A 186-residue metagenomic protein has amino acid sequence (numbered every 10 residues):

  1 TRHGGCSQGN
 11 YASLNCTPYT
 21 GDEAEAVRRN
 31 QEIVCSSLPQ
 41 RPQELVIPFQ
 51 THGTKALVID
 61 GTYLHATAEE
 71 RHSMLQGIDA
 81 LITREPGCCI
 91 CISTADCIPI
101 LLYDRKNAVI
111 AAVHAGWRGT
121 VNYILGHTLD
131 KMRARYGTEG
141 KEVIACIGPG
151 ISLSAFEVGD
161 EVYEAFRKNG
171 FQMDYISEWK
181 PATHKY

Functional and structural regions predicted by a protein language model:
T1-Y186: Active-site microenvironment for binding and transforming phosphate-containing groups
